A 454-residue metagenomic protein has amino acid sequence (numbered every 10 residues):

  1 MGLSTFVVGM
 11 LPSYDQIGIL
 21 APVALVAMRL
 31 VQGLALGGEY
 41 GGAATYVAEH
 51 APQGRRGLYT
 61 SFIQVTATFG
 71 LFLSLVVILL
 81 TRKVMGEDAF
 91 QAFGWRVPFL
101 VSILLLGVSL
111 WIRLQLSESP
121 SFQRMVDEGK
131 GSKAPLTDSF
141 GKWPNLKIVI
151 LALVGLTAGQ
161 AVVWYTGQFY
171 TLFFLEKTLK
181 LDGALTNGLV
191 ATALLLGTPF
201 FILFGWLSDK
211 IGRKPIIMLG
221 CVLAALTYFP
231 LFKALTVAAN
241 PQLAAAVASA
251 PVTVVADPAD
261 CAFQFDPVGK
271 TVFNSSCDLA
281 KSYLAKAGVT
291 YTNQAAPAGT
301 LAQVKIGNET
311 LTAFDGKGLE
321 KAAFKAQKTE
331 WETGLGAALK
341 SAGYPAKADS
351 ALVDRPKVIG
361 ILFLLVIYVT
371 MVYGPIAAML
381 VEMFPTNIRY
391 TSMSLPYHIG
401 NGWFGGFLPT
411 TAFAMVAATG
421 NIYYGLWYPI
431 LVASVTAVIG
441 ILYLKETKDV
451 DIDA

Functional and structural regions predicted by a protein language model:
M1, K210-C221: Cytoplasmic membrane-interface "Motif A"-like loop-to-helix N-cap segments of 12-TM Major Facilitator Superfamily
M1-G18, V222-Q242, G334, A338-S350: C-terminal ends and interior cores of transmembrane alpha-helices in multi-pass membrane transporters/permeases
L11-G37, Q242-A256, L352-M371: Hydrophobic core of transmembrane alpha-helices in multi-pass small-molecule transporters, especially MFS/SLC-type
V23, T178-L195, P356-G360, Y423-W427: Loop-to-transmembrane helix entry
A35, G57-R82, L105, L231 (+1 more regions): Glycine-rich segments within core transmembrane alpha-helices of 12-TM secondary carriers
S109-L116, Y228-A238, L431-A454: Multi-pass alpha-helical transporter architecture, strongest for 12-TM Major Facilitator/SLC carriers used
L114-L136, D453-A454: Flexible cytoplasmic inter-helical loops of multi-pass small-molecule transporters
N145-L194, L231-F232, A259-Q294, A298-G299 (+3 more regions): Extracytoplasmic gate region of multi-pass secondary transporters
